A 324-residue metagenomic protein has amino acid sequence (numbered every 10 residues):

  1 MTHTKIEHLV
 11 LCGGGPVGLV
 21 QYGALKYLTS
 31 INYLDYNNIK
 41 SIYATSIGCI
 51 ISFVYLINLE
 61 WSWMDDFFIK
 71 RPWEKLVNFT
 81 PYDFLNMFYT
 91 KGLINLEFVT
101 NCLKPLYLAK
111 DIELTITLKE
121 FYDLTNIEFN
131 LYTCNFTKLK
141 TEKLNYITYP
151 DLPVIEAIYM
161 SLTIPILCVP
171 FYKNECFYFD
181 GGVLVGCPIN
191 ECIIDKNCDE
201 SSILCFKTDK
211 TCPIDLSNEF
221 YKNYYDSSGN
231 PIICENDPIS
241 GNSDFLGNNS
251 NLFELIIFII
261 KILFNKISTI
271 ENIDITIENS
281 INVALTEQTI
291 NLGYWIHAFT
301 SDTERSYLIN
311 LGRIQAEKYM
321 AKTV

Functional and structural regions predicted by a protein language model:
M1-Y43, F53-V324: Patatin-like phospholipase
A44, G48: Gly/Ala-rich beta-loop-alpha elbow adjacent to hydrolase catalytic centers
